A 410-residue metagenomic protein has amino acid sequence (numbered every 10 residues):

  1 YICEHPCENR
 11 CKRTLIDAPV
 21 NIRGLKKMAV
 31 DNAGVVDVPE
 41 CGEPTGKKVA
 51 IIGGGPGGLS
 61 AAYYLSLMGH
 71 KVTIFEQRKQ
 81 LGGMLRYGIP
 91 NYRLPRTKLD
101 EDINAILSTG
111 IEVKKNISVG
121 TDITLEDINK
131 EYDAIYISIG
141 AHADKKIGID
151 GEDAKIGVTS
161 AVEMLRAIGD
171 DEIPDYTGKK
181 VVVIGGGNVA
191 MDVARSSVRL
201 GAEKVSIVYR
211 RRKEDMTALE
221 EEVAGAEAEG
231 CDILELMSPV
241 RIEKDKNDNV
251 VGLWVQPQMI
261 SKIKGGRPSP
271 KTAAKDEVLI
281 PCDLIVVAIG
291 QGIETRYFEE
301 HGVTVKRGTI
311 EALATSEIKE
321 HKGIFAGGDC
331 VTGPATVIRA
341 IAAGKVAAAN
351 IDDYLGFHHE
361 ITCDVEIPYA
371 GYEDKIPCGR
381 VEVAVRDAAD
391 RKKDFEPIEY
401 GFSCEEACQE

Functional and structural regions predicted by a protein language model:
Y1-A29, T73, Q77-Q80, G110-V113 (+2 more regions): Iron-sulfur cluster-binding cysteine motifs and their immediate structural context in ferredoxin-like electron-transfer
M28-E43, N104-T121, D144-L200, V305-H321: Glycine-rich dinucleotide-binding loop and its adjacent helix/turn
E43-I52, D100-I149, R241-W254, M259-K262 (+3 more regions): Feature captures the FAD/FMN-dependent oxidoreductase FAD-binding
K47-T73, V189-V198: N-terminal Rossmann-like FAD-binding beta1-loop-alpha1 element of flavoenzymes
I74, R78-T109, V113, A194-R241 (+1 more regions): Rossmann-like dinucleotide-binding cores of NAD(P)H-dependent redox enzymes
I156-K179, I263-P334, K375: FAD-site-proximal beta/loop scaffold in flavoenzymes
V193, C330-H358: A conserved FAD-binding loop/helix module that cradles the flavin
A224, S238-V250, M259-S261, D353-E410: Mid-to-C-terminal Rossmann-like scaffold of FAD/NAD(P)H-dependent oxidoreductases
